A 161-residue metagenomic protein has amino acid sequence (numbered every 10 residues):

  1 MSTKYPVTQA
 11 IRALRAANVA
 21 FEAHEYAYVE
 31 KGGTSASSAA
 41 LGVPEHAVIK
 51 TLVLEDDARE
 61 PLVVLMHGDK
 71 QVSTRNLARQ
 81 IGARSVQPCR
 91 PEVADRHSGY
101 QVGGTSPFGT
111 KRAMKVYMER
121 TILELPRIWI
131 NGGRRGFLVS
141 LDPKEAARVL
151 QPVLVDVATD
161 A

Functional and structural regions predicted by a protein language model:
M1-A161: Extended, low-hydrophobicity, polar/charged segments
